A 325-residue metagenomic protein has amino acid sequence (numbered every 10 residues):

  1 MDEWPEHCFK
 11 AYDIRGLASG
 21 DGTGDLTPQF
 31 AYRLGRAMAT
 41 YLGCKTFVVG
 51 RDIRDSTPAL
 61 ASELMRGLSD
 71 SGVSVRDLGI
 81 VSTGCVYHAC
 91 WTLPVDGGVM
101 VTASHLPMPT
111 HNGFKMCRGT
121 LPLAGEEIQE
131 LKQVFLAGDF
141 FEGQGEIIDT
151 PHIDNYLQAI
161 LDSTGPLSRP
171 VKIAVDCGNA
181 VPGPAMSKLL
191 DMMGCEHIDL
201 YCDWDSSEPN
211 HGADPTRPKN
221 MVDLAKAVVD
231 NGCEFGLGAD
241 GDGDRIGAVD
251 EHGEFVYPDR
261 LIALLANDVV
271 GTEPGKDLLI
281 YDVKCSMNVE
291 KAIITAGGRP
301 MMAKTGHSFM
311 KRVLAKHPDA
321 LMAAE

Functional and structural regions predicted by a protein language model:
M1-G16, G119-D139, F235-D240: Short, compositionally biased "basic patch" segments
M1-R66, D70-G72, E146-I173: An N-terminal, well-structured beta->alpha segment
T40, F47-T110, L189-V249: N-terminal small/polar loop signature for handling phosphorylated ligands or for N-terminal nucleophile
T57-S62, I128, G183-S187, E290: Short, surface-exposed alpha-helical segments at coil->helix boundaries
M100-S104, D176, G238-D240, D282 (+1 more regions): Short beta-strand segments
T110-N231: Gly/Ser/Thr-enriched, mixed-charge loops and adjacent short helices that form phosphate/oxyanion-binding elements
K115-G119, G247-E251, I294: Short beta-strand-to-turn element immediately C-terminal to the catalytic PLP-Schiff-base lysine in fold type I
Q129-Q158, D162, H252-A324: Proline/glycine-rich low-complexity loops and linkers
